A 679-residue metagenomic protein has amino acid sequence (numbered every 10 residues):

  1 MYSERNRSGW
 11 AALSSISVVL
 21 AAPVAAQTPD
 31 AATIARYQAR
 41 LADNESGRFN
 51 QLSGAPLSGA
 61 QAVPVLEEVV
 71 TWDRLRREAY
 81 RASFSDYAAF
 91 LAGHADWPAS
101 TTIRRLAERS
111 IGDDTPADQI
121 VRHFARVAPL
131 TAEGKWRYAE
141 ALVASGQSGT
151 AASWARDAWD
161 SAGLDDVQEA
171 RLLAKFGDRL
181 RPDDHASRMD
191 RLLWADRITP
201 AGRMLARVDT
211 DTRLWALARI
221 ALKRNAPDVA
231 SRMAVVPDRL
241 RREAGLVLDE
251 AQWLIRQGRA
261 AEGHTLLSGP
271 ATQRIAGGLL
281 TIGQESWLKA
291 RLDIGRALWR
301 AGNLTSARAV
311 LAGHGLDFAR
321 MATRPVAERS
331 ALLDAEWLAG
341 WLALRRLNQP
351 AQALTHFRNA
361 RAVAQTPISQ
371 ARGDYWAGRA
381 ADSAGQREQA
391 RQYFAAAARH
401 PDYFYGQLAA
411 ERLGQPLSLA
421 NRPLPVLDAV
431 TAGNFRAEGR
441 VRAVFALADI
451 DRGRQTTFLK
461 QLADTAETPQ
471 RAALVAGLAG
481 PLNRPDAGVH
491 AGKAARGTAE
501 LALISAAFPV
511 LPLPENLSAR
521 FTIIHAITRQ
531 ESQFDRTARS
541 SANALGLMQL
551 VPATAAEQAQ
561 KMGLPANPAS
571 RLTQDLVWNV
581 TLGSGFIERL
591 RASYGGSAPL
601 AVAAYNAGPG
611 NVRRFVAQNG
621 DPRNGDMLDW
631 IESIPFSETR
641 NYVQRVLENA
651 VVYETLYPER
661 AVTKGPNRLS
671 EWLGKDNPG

Functional and structural regions predicted by a protein language model:
A11-A21: Bacterial N-terminal signal peptides
A26-D73, L419-L427, T431-R440, D449: N-terminal leader/linker segments that initiate helical-solenoid repeat arrays
T28-R36, R48, A62-V69, R81-S83 (+19 more regions): Generic helix N-cap/helix-start motif at coil->alpha-helix transitions
D43, E78, I111, L142 (+8 more regions): Residue at a conserved register position within TPR or TPR-like alpha-solenoid repeats
S46, R77, D114, S145 (+7 more regions): Structural motif corresponding to the intra-repeat A-B loop/turn of tetratricopeptide repeats
L52-L57, S83-L91, A117-R126, T150-W159 (+10 more regions): Alpha-helical repeat scaffolds
V63-V65, W72, Y87-G93, E262 (+10 more regions): Catalytic glycan-binding domains that act on GlcNAc-containing polysaccharides
R391, A398-A446, L503-A519, I523-T528: Extracellular/periplasmic ectodomains of large secreted or surface enzymes and adhesion receptors
